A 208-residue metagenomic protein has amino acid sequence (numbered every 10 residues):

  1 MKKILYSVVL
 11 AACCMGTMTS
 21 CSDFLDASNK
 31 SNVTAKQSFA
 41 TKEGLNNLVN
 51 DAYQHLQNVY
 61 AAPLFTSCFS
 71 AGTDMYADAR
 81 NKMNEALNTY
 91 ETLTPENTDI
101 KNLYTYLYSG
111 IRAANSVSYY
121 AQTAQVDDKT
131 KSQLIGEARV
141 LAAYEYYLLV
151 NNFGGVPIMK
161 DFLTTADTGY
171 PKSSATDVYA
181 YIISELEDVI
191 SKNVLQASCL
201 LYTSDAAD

Functional and structural regions predicted by a protein language model:
I4, V8, C21-S70, N88 (+4 more regions): Acidic, glycine-rich segments characteristic of secretory precursors and extracytoplasmic regions
V9-C14: Hydrophobic helical h-region of N-terminal Sec-dependent signal peptides in bacterial secretory/periplasmic proteins
S28, V150-D161: Short, well-structured active-site flanking segments
K30-T34, E91-P95, K160-D167: Short linear capping/connector segments at secondary-structure termini
N46-N58, M83-F153, D167-G169, S173-A180 (+1 more regions): Conserved, well-structured interaction surfaces
Y202-D208: Conserved small/polar residues in nucleotide/adenosyl-binding loops
